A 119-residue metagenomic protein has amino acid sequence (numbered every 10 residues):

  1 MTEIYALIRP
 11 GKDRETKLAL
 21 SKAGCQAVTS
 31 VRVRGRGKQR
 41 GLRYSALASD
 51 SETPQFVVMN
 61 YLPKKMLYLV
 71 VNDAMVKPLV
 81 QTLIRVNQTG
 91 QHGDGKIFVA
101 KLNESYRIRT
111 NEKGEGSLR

Functional and structural regions predicted by a protein language model:
M1-R119: Positively charged, small/polar-rich N-terminal and surface patches that mediate targeting and assembly and bind
